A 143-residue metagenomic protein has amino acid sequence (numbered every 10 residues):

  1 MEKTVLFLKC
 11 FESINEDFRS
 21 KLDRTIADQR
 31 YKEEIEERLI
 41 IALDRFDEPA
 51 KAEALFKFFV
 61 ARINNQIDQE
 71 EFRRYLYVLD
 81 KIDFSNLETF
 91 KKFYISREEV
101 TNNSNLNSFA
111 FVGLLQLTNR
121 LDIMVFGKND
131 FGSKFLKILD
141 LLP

Functional and structural regions predicted by a protein language model:
M1-E16: Membrane-inserting effector segments that mediate pore formation, membrane fusion, or transient membrane insertion
L8-K9, T25-Q29, R62-N65: A short, ordered amphipathic alpha-helix with a cationic face
E12-A50: Long amphipathic alpha-helical segments that form oligomerization/scaffold cores
E36-P143: Long, helix-rich, hydrophobic modules that act as membrane-proximal anchors or helical bundle/coiled-coil regulators
